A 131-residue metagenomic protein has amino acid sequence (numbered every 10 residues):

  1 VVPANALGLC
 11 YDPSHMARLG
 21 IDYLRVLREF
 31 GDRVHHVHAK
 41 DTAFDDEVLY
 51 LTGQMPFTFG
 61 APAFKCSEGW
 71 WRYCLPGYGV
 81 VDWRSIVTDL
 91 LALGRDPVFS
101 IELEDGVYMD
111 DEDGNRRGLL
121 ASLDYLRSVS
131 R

Functional and structural regions predicted by a protein language model:
V1-R131: Histidine-acidic metal/acid-base catalytic patches
